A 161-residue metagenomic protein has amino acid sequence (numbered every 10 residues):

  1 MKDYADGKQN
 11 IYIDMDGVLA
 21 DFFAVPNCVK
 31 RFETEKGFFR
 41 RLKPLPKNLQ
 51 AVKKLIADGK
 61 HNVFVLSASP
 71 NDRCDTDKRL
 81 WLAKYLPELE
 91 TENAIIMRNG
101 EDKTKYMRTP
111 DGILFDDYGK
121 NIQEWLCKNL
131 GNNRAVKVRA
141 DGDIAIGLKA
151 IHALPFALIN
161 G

Functional and structural regions predicted by a protein language model:
M1-K43: Active-site neighborhood of HAD-like aspartate-dependent phosphohydrolases
N10, N93-W125: Conserved Lys-Pro-Asp/Glu-containing loop-to-beta segment of HAD-superfamily phosphomonoesterases, centered on
D14, L66-A68, F115: Short hydrophobic segments within beta-strands
R31-F64, R73-T76: Short, acidic loop-to-helix structural element flanking the phosphoryl-transfer center in phosphate-processing enzymes
N62-F64, I95, I113, V136: A structural signal for isolated positions on well-ordered beta-strands in alpha/beta enzyme cores
F64-N71, R79, P87-K105: A short, structured active-site edge motif that brings together acidic residues
A83-I96, I151-G161: Structural recognition of alpha->loop->beta junctions
I113-F156: Acidic, Mg2+-coordinating phosphoryl-transfer loop and its flanking beta/alpha structural elements, shared across
